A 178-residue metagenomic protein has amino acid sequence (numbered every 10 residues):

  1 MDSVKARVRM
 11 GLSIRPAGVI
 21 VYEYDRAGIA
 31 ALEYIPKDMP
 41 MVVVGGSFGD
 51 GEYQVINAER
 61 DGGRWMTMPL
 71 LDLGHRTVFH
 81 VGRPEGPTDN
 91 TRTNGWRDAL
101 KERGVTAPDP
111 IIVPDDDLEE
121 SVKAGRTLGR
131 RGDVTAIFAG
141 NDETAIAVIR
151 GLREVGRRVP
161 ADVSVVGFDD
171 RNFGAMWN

Functional and structural regions predicted by a protein language model:
M1, K5-S13, A17-G18, I29-N178: Bacterial carbohydrate/catabolite-sensing allosteric modules
Y24-A27: Beta-alpha junction/loop-to-helix N-cap segments that form part of ligand/metal-binding clefts
